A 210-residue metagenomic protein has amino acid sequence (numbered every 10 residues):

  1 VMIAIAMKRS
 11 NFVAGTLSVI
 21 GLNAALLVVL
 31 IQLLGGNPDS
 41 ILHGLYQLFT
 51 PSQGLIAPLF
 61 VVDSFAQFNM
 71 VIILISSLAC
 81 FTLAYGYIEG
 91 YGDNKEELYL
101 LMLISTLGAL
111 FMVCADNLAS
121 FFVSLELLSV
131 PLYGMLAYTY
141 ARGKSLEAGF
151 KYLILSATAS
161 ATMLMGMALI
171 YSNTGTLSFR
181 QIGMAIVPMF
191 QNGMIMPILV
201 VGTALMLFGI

Functional and structural regions predicted by a protein language model:
V1-I210: Alpha-helical transmembrane segments of multi-pass membrane proteins predominantly involved in bioenergetics
